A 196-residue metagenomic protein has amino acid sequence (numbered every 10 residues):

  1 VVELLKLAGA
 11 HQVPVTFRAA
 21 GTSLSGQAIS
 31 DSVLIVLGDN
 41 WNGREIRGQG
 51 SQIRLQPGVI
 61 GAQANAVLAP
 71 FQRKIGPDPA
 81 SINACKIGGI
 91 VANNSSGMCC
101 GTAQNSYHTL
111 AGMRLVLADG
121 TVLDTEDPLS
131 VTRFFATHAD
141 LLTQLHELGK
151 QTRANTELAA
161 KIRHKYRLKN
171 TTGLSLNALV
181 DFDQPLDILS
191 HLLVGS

Functional and structural regions predicted by a protein language model:
V1-V15, V33, L37-S81, V91 (+1 more regions): N-terminal glycine-rich flavin-associated loop
A19-T22, I60: Ser/Thr-glycine-rich phosphate-binding loops at phosphate-binding pockets of nucleotides, nucleotide cofactors
G21-L24, I90-C99, L186-S196: Conserved phosphate/anionic-ligand binding catalytic regions in large, soluble enzymes, centered on
S23, K86, L117-A118: Short, acidic, Ser/Thr-enriched surface-loop or helix-capping motifs
A28: Class I SAM-dependent methyltransferase SAM-binding "motif I" and its flanking Rossmann-like core
M98, A111-R114, N155-L158, K169 (+1 more regions): Extreme N-terminal "head/tail" segments of very large remodeling/mechanoenzyme assemblies
G101-S106, H164-N170, D183, H191-G195: Short Gly/Pro-enriched turn/cap motifs at secondary-structure boundaries
L129-L186: Phosphate/pyrophosphate- and phosphate-bearing ligand-binding catalytic cores of soluble enzymes
